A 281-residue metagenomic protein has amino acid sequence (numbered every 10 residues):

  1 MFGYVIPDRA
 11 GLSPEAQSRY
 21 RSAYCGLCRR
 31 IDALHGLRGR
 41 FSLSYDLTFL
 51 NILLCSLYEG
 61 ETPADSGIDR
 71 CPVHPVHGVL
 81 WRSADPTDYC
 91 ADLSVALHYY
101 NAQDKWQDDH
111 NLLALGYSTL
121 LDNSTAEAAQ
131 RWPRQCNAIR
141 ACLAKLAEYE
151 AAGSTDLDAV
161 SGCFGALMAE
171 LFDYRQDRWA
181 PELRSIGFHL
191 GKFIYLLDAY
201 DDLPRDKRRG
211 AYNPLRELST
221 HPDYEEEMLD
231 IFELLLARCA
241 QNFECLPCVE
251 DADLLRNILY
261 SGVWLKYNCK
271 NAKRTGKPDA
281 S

Functional and structural regions predicted by a protein language model:
M1-S185, K192, L196-E233, Q241-D251 (+3 more regions): Acidic catalytic motifs of isoprenoid enzymes
L254-Y260: Short, electropositive alpha-helical surface patch
